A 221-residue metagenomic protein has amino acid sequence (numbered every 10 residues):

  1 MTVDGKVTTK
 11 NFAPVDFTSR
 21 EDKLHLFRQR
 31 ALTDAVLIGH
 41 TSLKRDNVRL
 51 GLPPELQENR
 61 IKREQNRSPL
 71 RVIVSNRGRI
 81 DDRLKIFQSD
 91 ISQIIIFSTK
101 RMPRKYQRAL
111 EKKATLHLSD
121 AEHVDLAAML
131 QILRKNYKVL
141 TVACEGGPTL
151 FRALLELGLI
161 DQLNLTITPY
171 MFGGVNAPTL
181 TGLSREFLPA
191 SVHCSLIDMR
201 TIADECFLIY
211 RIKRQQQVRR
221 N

Functional and structural regions predicted by a protein language model:
M1-N221: Enzymes that bind and transform nitrogen-containing heteroaromatic metabolites
